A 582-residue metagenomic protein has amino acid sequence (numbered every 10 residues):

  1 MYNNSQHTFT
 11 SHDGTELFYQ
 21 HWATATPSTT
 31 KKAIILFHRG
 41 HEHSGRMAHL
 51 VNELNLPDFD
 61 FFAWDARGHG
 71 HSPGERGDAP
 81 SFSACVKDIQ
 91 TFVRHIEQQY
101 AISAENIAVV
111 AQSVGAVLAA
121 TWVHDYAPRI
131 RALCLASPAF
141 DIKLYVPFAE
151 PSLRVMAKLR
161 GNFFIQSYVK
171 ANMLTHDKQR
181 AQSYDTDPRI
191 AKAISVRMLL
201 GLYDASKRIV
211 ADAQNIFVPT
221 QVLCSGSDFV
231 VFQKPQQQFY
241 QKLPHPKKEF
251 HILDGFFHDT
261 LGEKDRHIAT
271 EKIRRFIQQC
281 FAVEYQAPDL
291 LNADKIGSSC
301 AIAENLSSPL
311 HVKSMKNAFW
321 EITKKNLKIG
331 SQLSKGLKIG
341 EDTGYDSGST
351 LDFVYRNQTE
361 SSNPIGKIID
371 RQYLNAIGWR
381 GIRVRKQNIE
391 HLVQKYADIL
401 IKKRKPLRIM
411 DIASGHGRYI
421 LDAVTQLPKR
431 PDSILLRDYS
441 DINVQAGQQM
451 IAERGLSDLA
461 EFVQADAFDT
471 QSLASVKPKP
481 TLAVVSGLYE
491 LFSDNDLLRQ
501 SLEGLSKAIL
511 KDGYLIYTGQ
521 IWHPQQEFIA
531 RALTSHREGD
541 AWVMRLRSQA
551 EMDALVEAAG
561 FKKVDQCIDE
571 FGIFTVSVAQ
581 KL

Functional and structural regions predicted by a protein language model:
H41-S44, G70-S103: Catalytic nucleophile-loop/oxyanion-hole region of alpha/beta-hydrolase and closely related hydrolase-like folds
V51-G74: Conserved alpha/beta-hydrolase
I216, V222-C224: Short beta-strand/loop motif that positions the catalytic acidic residue of the alpha/beta-hydrolase fold
V218, F232-Q241, L498: Short alpha-helix in the alpha/beta-hydrolase fold that links the catalytic acid
H251-A301: Catalytic active-site module of serine/aspartate enzymes centered on a nucleophile-bearing elbow/loop
S331-K402: Class I SAM-dependent methyltransferase Rossmann-like catalytic core, especially the SAM/SAH-binding loop
R499-K511: A short glycine-rich, Lys/Arg-flanked "PGG" loop and its adjoining helix->strand segment in the class I
D512-G519: Conserved beta-strand signature within the Rossmann-like core of class I S-adenosyl-L-methionine
